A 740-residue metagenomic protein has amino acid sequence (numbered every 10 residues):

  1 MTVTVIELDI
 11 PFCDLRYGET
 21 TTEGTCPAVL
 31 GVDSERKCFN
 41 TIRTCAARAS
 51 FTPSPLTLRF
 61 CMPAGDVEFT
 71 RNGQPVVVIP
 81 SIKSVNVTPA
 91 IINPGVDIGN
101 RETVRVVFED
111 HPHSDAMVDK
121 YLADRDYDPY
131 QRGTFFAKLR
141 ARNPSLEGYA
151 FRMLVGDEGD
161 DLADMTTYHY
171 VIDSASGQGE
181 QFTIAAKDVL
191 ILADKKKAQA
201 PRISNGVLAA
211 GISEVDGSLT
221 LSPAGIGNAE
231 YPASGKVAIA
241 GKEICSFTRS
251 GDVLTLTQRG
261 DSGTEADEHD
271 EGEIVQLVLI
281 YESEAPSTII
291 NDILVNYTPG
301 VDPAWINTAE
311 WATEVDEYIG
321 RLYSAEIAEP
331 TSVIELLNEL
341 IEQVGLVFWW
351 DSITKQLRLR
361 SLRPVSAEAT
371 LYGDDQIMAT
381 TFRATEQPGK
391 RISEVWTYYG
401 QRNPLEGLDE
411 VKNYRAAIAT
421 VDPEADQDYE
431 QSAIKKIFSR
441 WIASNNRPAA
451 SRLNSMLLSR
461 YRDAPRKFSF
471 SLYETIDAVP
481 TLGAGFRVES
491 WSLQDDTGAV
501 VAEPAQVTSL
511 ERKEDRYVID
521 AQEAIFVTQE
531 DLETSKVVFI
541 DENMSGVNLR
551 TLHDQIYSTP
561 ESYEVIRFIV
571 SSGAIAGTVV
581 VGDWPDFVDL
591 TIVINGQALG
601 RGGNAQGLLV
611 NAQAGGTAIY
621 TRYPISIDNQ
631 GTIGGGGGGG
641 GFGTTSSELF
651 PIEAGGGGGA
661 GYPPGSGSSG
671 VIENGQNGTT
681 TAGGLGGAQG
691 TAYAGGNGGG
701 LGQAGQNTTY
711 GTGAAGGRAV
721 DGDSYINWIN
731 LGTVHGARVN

Functional and structural regions predicted by a protein language model:
M1, L56, E68-P75, K83 (+5 more regions): C-terminal extracytoplasmic interaction modules
M1-P94: Polar/acidic, low-complexity leader/linker segments enriched in S/T/G and N/D
Y149, G217, G235, E243 (+12 more regions): The right-handed parallel beta-helix/beta-solenoid scaffold, focusing on the short coil/turn and N-cap positions
S174-T183, R249-T255, R259-G263, S509-R516: Short, conserved beta-turn/loop elements at beta-strand boundaries and strand-helix junctions
G546-P560, A576-D586, I627, N727-G732: Short, T/G/N/S-enriched strand-turn elements that build extracellular solenoid repeat scaffolds
S571-A576, N595-S724, V734-N740: Glycine-centric low-complexity/flexibility signal
